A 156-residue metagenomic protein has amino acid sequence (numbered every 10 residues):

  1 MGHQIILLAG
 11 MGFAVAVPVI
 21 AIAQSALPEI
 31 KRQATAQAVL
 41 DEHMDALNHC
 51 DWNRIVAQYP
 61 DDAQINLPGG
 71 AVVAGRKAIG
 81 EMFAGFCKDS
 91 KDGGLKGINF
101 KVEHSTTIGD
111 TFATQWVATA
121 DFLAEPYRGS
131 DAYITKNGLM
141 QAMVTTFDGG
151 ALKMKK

Functional and structural regions predicted by a protein language model:
M1-A9: Bacterial N-terminal signal peptides that target proteins for export
L8-V17: Bacterial N-terminal signal peptides
P18-A57, D61, M154: Short, low-complexity N-terminal intrinsically disordered segments enriched in polar/charged residues
H43, I55-V56, A63, G75 (+5 more regions): Hydrophobic pocket/interface hotspot
W52-T106: A solvent-exposed, acidic/Ser-Thr-rich amphipathic alpha-helical stretch
F100-S105, A118, G129-I134: Hydrophobic/aromatic beta-strand elements that line small-molecule binding cavities or substrate pockets in beta-rich
T114-D121: Short beta-strand segments that buttress and anchor functional surface loops
P126-K156: Short beta-strand edge/turn micro-motifs at domain boundaries
